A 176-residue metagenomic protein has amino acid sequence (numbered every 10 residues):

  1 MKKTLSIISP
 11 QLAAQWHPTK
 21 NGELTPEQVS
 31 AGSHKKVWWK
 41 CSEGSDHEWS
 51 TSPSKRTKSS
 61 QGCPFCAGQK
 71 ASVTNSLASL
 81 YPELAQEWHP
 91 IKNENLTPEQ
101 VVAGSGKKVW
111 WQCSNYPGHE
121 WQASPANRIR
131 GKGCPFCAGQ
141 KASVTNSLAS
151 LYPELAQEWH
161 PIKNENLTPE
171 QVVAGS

Functional and structural regions predicted by a protein language model:
M1-S176: Functional cation/ligand-contacting sites centered on basic and imidazole/sulfhydryl donors
